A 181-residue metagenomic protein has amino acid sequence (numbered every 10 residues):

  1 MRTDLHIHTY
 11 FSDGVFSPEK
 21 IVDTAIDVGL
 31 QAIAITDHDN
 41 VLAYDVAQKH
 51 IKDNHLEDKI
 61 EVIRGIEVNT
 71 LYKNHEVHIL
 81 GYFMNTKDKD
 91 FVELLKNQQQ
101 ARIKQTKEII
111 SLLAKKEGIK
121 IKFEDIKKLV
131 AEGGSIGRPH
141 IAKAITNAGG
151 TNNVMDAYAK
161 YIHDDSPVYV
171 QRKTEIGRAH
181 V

Functional and structural regions predicted by a protein language model:
M1-H75, K160-D164: An N-terminally biased module of ancient metal coordination in phosphate/nucleic-acid-related enzymes
H50-R178: Extended substrate/RNA-proximal surfaces in nucleic-acid metabolism proteins
